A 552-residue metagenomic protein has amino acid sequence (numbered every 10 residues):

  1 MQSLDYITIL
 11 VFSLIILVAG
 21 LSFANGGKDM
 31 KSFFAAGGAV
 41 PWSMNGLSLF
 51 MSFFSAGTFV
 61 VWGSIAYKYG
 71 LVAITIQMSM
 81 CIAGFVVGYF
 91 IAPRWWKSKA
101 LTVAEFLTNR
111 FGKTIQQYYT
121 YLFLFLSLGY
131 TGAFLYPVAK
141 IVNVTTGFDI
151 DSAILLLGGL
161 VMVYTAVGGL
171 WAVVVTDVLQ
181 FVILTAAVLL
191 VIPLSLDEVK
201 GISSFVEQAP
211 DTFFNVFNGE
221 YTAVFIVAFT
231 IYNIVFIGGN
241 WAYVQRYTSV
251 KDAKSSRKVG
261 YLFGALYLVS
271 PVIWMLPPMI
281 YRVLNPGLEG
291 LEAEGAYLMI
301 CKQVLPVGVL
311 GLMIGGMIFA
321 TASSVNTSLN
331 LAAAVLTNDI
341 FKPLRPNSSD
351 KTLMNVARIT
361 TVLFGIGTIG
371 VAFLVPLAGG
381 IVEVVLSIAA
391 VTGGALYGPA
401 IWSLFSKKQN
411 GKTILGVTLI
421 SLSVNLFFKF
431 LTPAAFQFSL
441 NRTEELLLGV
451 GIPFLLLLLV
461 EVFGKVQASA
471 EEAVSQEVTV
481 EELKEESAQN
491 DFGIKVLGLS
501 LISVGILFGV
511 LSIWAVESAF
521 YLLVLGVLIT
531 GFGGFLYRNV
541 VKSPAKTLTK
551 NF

Functional and structural regions predicted by a protein language model:
M1-F552: Membrane-embedded helix-loop-helix hairpins and adjacent transmembrane boundary segments in multi-pass transporters
